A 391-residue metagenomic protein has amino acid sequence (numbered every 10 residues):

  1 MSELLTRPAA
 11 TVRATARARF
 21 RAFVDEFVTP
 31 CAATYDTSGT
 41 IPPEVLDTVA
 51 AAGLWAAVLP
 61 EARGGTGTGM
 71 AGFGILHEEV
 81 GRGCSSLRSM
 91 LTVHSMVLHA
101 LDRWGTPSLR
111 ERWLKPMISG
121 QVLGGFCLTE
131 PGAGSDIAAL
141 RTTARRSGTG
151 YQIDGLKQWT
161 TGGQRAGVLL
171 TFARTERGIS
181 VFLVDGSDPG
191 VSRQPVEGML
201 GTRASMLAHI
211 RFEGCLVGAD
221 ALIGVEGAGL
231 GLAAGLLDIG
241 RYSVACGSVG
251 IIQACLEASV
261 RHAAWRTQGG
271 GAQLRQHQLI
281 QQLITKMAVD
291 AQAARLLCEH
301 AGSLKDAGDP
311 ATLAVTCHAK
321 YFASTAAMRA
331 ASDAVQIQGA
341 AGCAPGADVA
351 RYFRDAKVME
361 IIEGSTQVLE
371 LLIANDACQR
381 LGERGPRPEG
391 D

Functional and structural regions predicted by a protein language model:
M1-G83, W104-L109, P116, G120 (+2 more regions): Alpha-helical interface subdomain recognition
R88-S108, G134: N-terminal glycine-rich flavin-associated loop
G120-L128: A short, Trp-centered hydrophobic/proline-enriched beta-strand micro-motif
G132-S135, W159-G162, R174, M199-M206: Short Gly/Pro-enriched turn/cap motifs at secondary-structure boundaries
T142-R145: A structural signal for short hydrophobic beta-strand segments in well-ordered beta-sheet cores
D154-R193: A short core secondary-structure module
S187-G218: Flexible, small-/acidic-enriched active-site or ligand-binding loops
A208-G235: A short, charged helix-loop
